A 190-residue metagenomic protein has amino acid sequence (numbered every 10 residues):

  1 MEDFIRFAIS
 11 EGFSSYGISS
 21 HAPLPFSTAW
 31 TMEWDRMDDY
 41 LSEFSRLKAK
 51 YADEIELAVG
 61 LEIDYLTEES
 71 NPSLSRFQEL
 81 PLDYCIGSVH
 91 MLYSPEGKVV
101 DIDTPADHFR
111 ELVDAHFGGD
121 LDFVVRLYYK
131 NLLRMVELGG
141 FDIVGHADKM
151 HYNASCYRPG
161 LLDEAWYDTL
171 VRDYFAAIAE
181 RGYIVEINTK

Functional and structural regions predicted by a protein language model:
M1-T67, P72, F77-E79, H151-A165 (+1 more regions): An N-terminally biased module of ancient metal coordination in phosphate/nucleic-acid-related enzymes
S15-G17, E56-G60, D83-I86, D142-I143 (+1 more regions): Structural preference for beta-strand elements that scaffold enzyme active sites
S42-S45, D83, G87, L133: A broadly conserved amphipathic alpha-helix scaffold signal in soluble, globular proteins
L74-Y93: Internal hydrophobic scaffold segments of catalytic domains
G87-K190: Domain-core and long-helix interface of multi-subunit machines
